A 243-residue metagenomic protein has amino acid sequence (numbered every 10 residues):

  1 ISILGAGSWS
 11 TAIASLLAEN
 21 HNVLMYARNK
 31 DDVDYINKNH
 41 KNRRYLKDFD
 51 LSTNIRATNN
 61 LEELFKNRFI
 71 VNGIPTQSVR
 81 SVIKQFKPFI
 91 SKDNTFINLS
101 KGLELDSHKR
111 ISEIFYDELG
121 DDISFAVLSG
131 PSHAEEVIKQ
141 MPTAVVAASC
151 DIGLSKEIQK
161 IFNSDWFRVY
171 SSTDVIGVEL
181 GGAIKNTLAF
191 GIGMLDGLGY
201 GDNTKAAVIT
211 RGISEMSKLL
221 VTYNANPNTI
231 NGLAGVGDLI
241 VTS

Functional and structural regions predicted by a protein language model:
I1-F49, R56-N59: NAD(P)+-binding Rossmann beta1-loop-alpha1 motif at the extreme N-terminus of oxidoreductases
D31-Y35, L105-S107, S155: Short, charged/polar "capping" segments at the starts of alpha-helices and the immediately preceding loops
L51, R56-F65, F69-P142, I158: Rossmann-like NAD(P)(H) cofactor-binding subdomain of soluble oxidoreductases
S78, F89, I114, E118-S124 (+1 more regions): Internal alpha-helical scaffold of NAD(P)-dependent oxidoreductase catalytic cores
H133-A134, D196, L239-T242: Glycine-rich phosphate/pyrophosphate-binding beta-alpha loops
N224-S243: C-terminal substrate-binding/catalytic lobe of Rossmann-fold NAD(P)-dependent oxidoreductases
